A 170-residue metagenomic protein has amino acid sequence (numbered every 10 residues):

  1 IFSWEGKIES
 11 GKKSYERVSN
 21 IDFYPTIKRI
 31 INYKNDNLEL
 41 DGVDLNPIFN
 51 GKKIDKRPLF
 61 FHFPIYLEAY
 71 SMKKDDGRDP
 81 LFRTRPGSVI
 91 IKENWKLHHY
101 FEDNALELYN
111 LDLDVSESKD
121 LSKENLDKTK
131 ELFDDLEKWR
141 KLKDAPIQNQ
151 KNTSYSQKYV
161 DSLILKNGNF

Functional and structural regions predicted by a protein language model:
I1-K7, S19, N169: Histidine-centered active-site microenvironments of extracellular/periplasmic hydrolases and transferases
S3, N50, F61-P64, D134 (+2 more regions): Compositionally biased, low-structure terminal segments
K7-E9, E16, I21-E107, L111 (+1 more regions): C-terminal cap/loop subdomain of S1 sulfatases and analogous C-terminal strand-loop tails that border
G11-K13, D120: Second-shell loop/turn segments in exported
F23, A105, L111, K119-F170: Long, internal low-complexity/basic segments
N35, L40-D41, R57-P58, E117 (+2 more regions): Repeat-unit-sized solenoid/scaffold elements
D114: Intrinsically disordered, low-complexity polar regions and short flexible loop motifs
